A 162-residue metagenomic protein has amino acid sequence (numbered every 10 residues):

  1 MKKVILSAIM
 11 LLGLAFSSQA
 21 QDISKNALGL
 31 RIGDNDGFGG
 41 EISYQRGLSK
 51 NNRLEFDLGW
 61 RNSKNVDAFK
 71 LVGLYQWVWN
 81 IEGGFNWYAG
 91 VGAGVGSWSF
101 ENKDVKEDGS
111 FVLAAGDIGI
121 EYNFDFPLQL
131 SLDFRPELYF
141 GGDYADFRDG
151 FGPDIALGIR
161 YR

Functional and structural regions predicted by a protein language model:
V4-L14: Sec-dependent N-terminal signal peptides
F16-D22: Sec/Tat signal peptide C-region and signal peptidase I cleavage site
D22-I32, A89-V91: Transmembrane beta-strand segments of Gram-negative outer membrane beta-barrel proteins
A27-G29, E41, K70-L74, A115-D117 (+1 more regions): Membrane-embedded beta-strand positions in outer-membrane beta-barrel channels/transporters
G29-I42, W60-F69, G83, F140-G152: Solvent-exposed loop/turn segments connecting transmembrane beta-strands in outer-membrane beta-barrel proteins
R46-F134, Y161: Gram-negative (and chloroplast) outer-membrane scaffold detector with strong preference for beta-barrel transmembrane
G150-R162: Outer-membrane beta-barrel "beta-signal"
